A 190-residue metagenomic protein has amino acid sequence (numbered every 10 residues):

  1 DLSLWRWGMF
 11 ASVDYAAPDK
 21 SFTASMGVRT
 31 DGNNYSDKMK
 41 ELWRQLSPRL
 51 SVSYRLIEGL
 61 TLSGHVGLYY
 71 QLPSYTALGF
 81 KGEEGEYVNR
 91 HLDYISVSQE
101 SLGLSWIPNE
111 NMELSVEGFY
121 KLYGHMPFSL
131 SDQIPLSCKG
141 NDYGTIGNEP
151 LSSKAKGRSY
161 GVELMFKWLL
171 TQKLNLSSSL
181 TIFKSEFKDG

Functional and structural regions predicted by a protein language model:
S3-D37, Q45-R49, F166, K173-I182: Surface-exposed extracellular loop regions of Gram-negative outer-membrane beta-barrel proteins
S3-W7, L42-L46, S96-E100, K156-Y160: Residues that define the transmembrane beta-barrel architecture of outer-membrane proteins
V13-A17, R44, Y54-R55, L68 (+5 more regions): Residue-level signature of outer-membrane beta-barrel architecture
A16-F22, Y120-L122, Y143-G190: Gram-negative outer-membrane beta-barrel transporters
A17, V28-N34, V66-L72, Y120-G124 (+1 more regions): Transmembrane beta-strands of outer-membrane beta-barrel pores
K20-A24, G59-L62, E110-L114, Q172-L176: Repeated loop/turn-to-beta-strand initiation elements of outer-membrane beta-barrel proteins
M26-V28, L50, G64, L102 (+3 more regions): Membrane-embedded beta-strand positions of outer-membrane beta-barrel proteins
Y54, E58-S101, Y120-E149: Surface-exposed extracellular loop regions of Gram-negative outer-membrane beta-barrel proteins, predominantly
